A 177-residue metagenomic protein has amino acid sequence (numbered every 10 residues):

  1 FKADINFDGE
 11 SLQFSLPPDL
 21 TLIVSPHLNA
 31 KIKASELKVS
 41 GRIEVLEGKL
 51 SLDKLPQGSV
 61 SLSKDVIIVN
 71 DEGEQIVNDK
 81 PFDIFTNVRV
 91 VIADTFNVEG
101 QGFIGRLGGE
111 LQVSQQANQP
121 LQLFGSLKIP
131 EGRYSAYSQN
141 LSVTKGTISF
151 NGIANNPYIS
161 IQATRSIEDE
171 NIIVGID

Functional and structural regions predicted by a protein language model:
F1-D177: Strand-loop-strand
